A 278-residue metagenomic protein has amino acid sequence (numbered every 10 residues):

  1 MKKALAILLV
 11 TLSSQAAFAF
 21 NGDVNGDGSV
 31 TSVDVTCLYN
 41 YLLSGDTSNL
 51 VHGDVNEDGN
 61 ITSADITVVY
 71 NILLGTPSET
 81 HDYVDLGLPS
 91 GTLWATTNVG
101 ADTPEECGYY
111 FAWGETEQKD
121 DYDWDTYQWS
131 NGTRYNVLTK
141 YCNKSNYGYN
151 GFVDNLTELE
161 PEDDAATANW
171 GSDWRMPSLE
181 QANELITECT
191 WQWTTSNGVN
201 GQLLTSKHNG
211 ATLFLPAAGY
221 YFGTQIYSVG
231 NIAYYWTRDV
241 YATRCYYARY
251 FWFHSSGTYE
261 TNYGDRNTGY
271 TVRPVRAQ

Functional and structural regions predicted by a protein language model:
A4-S78: Cellulosome-associated attachment modules in secreted, modular CAZymes
E79-R134, L138-Q278: C-terminal, surface-exposed recognition/capping segments
